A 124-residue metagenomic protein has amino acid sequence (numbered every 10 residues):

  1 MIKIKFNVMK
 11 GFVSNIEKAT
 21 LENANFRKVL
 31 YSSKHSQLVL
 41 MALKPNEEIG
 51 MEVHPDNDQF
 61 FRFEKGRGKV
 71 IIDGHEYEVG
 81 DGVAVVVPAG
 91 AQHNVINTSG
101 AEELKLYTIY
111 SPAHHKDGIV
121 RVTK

Functional and structural regions predicted by a protein language model:
M1-H35, V122-K124: A short, N-terminal "cap"/entry segment at the start of jelly-roll beta-barrel domains of the cupin/DSBH fold
K28-S32, M41, G50-H54, I96-T98 (+1 more regions): Short histidine-centered beta-strand/loop micro-motifs that create catalytic or ligand/metal-coordination sites
Q37, F60, R67-K69, E76 (+2 more regions): Structural motif
A42-K44, V53-V70: Short, conserved beta-strand element in jelly-roll/cupin
H75-A89: Short acidic-glycine-tyrosine-enriched beta hairpin
A89-H115: Ligand-binding loop in jelly-roll beta-barrel domains
H114-K124: Acidic/histidine-enriched, glycine/proline-rich intrinsically disordered or flexible terminal extensions
